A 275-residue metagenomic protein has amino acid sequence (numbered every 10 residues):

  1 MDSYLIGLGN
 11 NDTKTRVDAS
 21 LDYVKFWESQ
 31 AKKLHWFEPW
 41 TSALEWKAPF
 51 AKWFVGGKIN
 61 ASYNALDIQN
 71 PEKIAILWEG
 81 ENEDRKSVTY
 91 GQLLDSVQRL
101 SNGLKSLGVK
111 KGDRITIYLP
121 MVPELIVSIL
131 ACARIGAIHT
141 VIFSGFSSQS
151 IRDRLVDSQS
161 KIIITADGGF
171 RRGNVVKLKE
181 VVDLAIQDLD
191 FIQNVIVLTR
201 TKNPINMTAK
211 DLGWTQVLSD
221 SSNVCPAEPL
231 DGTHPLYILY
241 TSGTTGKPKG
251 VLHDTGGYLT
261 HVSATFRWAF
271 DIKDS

Functional and structural regions predicted by a protein language model:
S20-P39, V55-L77: A short N-terminal helical cap/helix-turn-helix that marks the beginning of AMP-binding/adenylate-forming
N64-D67, K105, P123-F143, S150-R152 (+2 more regions): Hydrophobic alpha-helical segments in the ANL/AMP-binding
N64-T89, T199-N206: AMP-dependent adenylate-forming
I74, V195-V197, T208-Y240, K247 (+3 more regions): Conserved pre-ATP/AMP-binding loop-to-beta segment of ANL
I76-L130, S147, I151-R152, K210-S219 (+2 more regions): Conserved AMP-binding/adenylate-forming core of the ANL superfamily
I115, C132, P235, T241-T244: Conserved S/T- and glycine-rich ATP-binding loop of Class I adenylate-forming
R134-Q216: Structural core segment of the AMP-binding/adenylate-forming
A137-T140, L155-D167, L236, G250-S275: AMP-binding/adenylate-forming
